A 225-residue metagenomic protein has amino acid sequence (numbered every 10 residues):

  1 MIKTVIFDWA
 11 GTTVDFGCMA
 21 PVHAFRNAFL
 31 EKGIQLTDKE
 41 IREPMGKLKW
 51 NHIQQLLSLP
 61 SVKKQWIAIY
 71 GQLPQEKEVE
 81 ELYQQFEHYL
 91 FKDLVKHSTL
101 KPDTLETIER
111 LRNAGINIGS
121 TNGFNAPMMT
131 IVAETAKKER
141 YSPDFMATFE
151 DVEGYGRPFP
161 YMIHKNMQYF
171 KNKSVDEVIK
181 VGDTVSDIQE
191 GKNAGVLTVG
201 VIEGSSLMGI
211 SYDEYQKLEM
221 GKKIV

Functional and structural regions predicted by a protein language model:
M1-T4, L105-N113, N125-V225: Asp-based, Mg2+/Mn2+-dependent phosphohydrolase catalytic module
I2-L105, E109-A114, T130: N-terminal helical cap/lid subdomain that shapes the substrate entry/recognition surface in HAD-like hydrolases
Q35, N117, L197: Residue-level detector of anion-binding/catalytic polar loops
